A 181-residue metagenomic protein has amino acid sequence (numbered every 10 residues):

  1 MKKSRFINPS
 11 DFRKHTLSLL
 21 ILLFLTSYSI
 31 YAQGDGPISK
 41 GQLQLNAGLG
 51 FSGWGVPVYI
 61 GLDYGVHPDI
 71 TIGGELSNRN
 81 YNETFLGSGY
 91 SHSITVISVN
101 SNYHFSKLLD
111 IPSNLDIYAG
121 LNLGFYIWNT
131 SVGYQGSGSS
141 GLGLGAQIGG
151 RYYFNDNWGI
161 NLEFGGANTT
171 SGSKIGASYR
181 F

Functional and structural regions predicted by a protein language model:
M1-S39: Cleavable N-terminal export/targeting peptides
Y28-I72: Short glycine/proline- and aromatic-enriched beta-strand/turn motifs that initiate or cap beta-hairpins
S39-G53, I72-N80, L121-F125, N157-N168: Transmembrane beta-strand segments that form the barrel wall of outer-membrane beta-barrel proteins
Q42, G55-P57, I94-N100, G143-G145 (+1 more regions): Transmembrane beta-barrel architecture of outer-membrane proteins
N46-V58, L86-G89, G138-G141, L162-G176: Solvent-exposed loop/turn segments connecting transmembrane beta-strands in outer-membrane beta-barrel proteins
D63-G133, Y152: Gram-negative (and chloroplast) outer-membrane scaffold detector with strong preference for beta-barrel transmembrane
T95, G138-W158: Short cationic/low-complexity microdomains
V99-S101, T170-F181: Outer-membrane beta-barrel "beta-signal"
